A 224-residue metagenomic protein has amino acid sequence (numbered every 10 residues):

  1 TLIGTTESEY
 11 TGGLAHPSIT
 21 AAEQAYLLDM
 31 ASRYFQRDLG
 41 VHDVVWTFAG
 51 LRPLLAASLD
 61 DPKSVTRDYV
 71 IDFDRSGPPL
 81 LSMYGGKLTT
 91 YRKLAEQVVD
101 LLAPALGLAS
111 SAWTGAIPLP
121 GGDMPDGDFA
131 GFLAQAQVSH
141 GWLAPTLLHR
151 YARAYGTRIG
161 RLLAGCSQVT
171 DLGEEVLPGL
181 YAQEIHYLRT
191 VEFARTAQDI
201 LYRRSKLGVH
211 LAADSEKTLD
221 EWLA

Functional and structural regions predicted by a protein language model:
T1-I3, E7-L223: C-terminal catalytic lobe of FAD-dependent flavoproteins
